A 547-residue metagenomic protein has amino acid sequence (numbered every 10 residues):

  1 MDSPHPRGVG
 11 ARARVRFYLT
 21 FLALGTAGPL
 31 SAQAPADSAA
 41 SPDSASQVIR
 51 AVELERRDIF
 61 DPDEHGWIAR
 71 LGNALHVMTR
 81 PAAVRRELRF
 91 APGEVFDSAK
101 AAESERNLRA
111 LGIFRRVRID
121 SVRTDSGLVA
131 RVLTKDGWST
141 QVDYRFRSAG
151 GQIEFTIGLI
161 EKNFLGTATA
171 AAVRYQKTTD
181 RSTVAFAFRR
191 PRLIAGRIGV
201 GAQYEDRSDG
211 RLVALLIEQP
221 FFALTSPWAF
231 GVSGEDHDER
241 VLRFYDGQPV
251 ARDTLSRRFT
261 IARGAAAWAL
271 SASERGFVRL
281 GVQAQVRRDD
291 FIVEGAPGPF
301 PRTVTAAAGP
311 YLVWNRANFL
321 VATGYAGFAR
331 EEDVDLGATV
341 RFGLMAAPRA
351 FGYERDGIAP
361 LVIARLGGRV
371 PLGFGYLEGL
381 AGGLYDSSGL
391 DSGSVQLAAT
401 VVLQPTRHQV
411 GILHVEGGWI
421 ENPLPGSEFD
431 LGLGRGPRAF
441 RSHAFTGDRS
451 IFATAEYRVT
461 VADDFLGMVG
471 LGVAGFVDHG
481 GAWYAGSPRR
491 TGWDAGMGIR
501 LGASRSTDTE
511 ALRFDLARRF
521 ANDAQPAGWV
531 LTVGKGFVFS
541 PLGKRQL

Functional and structural regions predicted by a protein language model:
Q33-E161, A172-Q176, R181-R190, Q203 (+2 more regions): Periplasmic polypeptide-binding modules associated with outer-membrane biogenesis and secretion
S46-V48, L128, W138-T140, I153 (+16 more regions): Outer-envelope beta-barrel architecture signal
E55, R145-A149, I160-K162, R174-T178 (+17 more regions): Outer-membrane beta-barrel pore domains and translocons
L88, T339-L547: C-terminal transmembrane beta-barrel domains of outer membrane proteins
S148-A149, K177-T178, R192, E205-R207 (+8 more regions): Replace "Gram-negative outer membrane beta-barrel proteins" with "bacterial and organellar outer membrane beta-barrel
F155-N163, S182-A195, V213-T225, F230-V232 (+8 more regions): Feature captures outer-membrane beta-barrel proteins of Gram-negative bacteria and organelles
I157, T183-F188, L212-E218, F230-S233 (+10 more regions): Outer-membrane beta-barrel translocator domains and adjoining extracellular loop/strand segments of Gram-negative
R190-A296: Transmembrane beta-barrel wall of Gram-negative outer-membrane proteins
